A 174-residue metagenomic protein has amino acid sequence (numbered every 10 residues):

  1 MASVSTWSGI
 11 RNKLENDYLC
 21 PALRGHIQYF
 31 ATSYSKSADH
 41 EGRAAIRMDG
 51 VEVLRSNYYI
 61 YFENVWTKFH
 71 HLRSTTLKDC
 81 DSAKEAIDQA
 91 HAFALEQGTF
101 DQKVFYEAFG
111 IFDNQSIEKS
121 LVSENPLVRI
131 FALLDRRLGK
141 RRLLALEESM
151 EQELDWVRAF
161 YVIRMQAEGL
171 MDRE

Functional and structural regions predicted by a protein language model:
M1-E174: Alpha-helical scaffold segments
